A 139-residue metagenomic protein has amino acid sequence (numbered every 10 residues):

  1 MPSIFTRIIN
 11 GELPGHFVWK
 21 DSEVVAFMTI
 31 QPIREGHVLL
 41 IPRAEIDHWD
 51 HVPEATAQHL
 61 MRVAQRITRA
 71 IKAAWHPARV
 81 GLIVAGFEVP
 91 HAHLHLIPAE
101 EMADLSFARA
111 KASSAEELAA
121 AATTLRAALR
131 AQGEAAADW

Functional and structural regions predicted by a protein language model:
M1-W139: HIT superfamily nucleotide-processing domains
